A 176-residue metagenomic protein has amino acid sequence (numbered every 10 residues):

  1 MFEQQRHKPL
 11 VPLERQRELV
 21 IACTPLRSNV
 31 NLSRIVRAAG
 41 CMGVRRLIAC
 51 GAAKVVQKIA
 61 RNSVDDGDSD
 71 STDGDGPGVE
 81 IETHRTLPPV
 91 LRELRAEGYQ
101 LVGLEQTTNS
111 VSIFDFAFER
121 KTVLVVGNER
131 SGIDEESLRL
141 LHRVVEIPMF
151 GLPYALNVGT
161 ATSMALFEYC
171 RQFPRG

Functional and structural regions predicted by a protein language model:
F2-T107, C170: RNA substrate-binding interface of SAM-dependent RNA methyltransferases
V30, V111, L156: Residues that form or flank phosphate/diphosphate-binding pockets in enzymes that use nucleotide phosphates
A52-K54, E129-S131, M149-P153: Short, acidic/turn-prone active-site loops that include or flank metal/cofactor- and phosphate-binding residues
I59-R61, I113-F116, E136: Short, well-ordered secondary-structure micro-motifs
T86-V90, S112-F114, I133: Short acidic active-site motifs
Q106-N109, N128-S131: Short glycine-rich anion-binding loops that position phosphate/pyrophosphate groups of nucleotides and phosphorylated
E135-G176: Structured adenosyl-cofactor binding patch, chiefly the S-adenosyl-L-methionine
